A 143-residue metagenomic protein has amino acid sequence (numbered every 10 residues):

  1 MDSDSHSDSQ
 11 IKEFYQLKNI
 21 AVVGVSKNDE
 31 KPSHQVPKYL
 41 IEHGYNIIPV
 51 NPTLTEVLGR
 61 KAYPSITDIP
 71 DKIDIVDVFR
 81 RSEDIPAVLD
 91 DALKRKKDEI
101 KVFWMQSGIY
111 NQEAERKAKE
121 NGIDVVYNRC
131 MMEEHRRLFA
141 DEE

Functional and structural regions predicted by a protein language model:
M1-H6, V57-D71, V78-L89: Glycine-rich, highly charged phosphate/nucleotide-binding loops
Q16-N19, I100: Phosphate-coordination loops involved in phosphoryl transfer and adenosine-cofactor binding
A21-V23: Conserved beta-strand elements of the Class I
S26-K31, P37-L58: NAD(P)-binding Rossmann-fold cofactor-contacting core
P52-L54, S107-Y110, R129-E134: Short, acidic/turn-prone active-site loops that include or flank metal/cofactor- and phosphate-binding residues
V57-R60, D74, E113, E134-D141: Short, charged, surface-exposed secondary-structure boundary motifs
R95-A118: ADP-ribose/adenylate-binding Rossmann-like module
G122-E143: Active-site capping/gating segments
